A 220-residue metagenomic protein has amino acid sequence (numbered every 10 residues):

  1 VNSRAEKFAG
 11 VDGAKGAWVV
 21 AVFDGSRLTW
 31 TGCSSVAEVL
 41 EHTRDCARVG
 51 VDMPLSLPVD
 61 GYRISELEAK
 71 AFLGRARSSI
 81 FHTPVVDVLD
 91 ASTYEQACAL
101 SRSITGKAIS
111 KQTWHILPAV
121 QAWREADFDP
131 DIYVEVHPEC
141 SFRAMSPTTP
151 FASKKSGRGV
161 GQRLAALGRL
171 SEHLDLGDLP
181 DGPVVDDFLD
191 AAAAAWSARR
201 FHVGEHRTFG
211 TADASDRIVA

Functional and structural regions predicted by a protein language model:
N2-A220: RNase H-like (RuvC/DEDD) metal-dependent nuclease/polynucleotide-processing core
